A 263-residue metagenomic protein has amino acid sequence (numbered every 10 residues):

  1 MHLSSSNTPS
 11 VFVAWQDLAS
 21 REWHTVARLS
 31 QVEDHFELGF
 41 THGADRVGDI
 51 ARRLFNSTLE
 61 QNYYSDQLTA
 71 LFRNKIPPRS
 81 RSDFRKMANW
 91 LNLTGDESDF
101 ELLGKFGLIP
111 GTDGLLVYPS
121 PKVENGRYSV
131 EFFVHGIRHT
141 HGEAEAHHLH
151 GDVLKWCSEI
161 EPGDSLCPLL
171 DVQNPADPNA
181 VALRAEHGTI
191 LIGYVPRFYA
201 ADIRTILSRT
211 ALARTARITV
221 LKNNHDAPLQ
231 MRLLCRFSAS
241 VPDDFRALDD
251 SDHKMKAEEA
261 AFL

Functional and structural regions predicted by a protein language model:
M1-L263: Conserved active-site motif detector
